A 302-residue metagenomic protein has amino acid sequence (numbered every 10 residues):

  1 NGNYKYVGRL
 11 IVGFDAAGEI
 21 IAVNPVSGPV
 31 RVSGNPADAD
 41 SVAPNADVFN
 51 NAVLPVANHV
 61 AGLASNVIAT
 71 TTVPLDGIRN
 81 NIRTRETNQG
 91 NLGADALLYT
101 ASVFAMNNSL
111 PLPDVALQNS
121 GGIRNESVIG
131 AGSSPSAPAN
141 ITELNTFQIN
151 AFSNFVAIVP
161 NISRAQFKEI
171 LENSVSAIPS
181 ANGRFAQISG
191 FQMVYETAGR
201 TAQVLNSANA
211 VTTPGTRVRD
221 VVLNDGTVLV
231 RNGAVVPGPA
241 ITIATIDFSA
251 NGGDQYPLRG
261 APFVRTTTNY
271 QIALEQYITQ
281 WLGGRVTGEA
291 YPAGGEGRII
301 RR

Functional and structural regions predicted by a protein language model:
N1-R302: Catalytic centers of hydrolytic enzymes
